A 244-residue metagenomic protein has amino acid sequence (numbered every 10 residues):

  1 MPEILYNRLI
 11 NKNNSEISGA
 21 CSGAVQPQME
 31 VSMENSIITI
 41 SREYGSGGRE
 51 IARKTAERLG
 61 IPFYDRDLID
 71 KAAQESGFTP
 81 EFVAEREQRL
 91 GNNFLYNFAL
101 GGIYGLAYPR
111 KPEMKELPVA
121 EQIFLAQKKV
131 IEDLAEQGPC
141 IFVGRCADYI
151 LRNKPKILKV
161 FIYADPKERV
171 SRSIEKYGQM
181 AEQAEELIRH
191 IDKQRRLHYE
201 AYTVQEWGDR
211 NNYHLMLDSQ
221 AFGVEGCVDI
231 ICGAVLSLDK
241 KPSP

Functional and structural regions predicted by a protein language model:
P2-E34: Extreme N-terminal, non-catalytic leader segments that precede Walker-type/kinase nucleotide-binding cores
E34-S41, G138: Pre-Walker A (Motif I) flank of P-loop NTPase domains
I40-R53: Glycine-rich phosphate-binding P-loop
P62-A73: Short beta-strand-centered segment that lines the nucleotide-binding/catalytic pocket of NTP-utilizing
A73-P139: ATP-dependent small-molecule kinase phosphotransfer cores that center on conserved nucleotide phosphate-binding segments
N92-F98, M180-V224: Small-molecule kinase domains that catalyze NTP-dependent phosphoryl transfer to phosphate-bearing small molecules
K128-E132, A201-P244: NTP-dependent small-molecule kinase module
N153-K176, A181-I191: Conserved phosphate-donor/acceptor-positioning beta-strand/loop module used by diverse small-molecule
